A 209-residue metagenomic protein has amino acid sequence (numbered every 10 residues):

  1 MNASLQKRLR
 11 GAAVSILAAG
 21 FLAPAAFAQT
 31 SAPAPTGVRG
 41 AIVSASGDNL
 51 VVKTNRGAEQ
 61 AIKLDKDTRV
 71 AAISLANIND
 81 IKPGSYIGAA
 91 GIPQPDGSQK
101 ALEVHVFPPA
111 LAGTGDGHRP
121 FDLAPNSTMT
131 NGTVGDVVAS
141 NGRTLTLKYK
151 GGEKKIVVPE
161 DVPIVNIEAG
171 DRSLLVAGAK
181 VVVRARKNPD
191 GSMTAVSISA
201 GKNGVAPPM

Functional and structural regions predicted by a protein language model:
N2-A12, G20-M209: Short, flexible, surface-exposed loop segments at domain boundaries
